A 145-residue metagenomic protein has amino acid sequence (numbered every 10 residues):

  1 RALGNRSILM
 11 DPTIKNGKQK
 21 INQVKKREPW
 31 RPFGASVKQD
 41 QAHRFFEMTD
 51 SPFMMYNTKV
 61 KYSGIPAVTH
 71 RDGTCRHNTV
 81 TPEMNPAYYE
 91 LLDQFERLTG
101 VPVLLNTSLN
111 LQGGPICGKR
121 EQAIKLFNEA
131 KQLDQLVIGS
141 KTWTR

Functional and structural regions predicted by a protein language model:
R1-R145: Flexible beta->alpha loop and helix N-cap segments adjacent to enzyme active/binding sites
